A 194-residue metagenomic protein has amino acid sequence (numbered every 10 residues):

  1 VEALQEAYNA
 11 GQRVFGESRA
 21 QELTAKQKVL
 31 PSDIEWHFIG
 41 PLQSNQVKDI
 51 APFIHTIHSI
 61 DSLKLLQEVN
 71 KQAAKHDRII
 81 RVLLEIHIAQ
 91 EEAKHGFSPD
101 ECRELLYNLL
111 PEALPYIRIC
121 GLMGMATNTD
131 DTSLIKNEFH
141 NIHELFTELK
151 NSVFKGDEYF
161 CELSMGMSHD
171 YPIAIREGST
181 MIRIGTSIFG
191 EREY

Functional and structural regions predicted by a protein language model:
V1-H169, I175-E177, F189: Conserved alpha/beta-domain cores
S179-Y194: Gly/Pro- and small hydrophobic-enriched strand-loop and loop-to-helix capping segments that sit at the rims
